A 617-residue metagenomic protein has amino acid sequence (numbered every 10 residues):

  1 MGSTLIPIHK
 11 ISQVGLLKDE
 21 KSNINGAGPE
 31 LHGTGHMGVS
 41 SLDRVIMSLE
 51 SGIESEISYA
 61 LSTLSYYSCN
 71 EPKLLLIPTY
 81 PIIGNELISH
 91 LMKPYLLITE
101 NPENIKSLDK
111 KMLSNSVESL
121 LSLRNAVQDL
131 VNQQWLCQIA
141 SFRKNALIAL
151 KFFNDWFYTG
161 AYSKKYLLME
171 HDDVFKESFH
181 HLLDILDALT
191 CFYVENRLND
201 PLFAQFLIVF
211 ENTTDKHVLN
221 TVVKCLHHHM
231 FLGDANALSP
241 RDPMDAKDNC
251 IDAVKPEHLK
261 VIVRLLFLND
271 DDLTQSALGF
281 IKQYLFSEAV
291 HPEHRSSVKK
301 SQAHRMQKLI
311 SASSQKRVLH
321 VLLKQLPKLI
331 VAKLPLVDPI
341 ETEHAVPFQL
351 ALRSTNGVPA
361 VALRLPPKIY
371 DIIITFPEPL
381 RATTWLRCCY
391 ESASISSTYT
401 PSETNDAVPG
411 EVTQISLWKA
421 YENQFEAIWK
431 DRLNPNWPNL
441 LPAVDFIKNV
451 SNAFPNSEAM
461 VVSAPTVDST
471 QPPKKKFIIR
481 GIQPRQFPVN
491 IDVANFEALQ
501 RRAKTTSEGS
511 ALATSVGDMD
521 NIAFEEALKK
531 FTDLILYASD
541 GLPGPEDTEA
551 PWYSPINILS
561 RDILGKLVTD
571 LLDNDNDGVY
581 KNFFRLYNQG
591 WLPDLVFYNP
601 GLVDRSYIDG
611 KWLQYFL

Functional and structural regions predicted by a protein language model:
M1-A27, T342-N356, L499-T506: Fungal intrinsically disordered, low-complexity polar regions
T4-L259, T274-Q275, Y284-K300: Elongated alpha-helical scaffolds that mediate protein-protein interactions in large eukaryotic proteins, primarily
S40, R44, Y59-T63, I82 (+23 more regions): Acidic, Ser/Thr-rich intrinsically disordered and amphipathic helical segments
R44-S48, G52-S55, S62-P72, S122-V131 (+2 more regions): Extended amphipathic alpha-helical scaffold segments
V222, S276-K282, Q302-V346, Y587-L617: Low-complexity, intrinsically disordered activation/interaction regions
E288, L319, L323-T384: Intrinsically disordered, low-complexity serine/threonine- and proline-rich regulatory segments
P359-L365, I369-P377, E391-L617: Positively charged interface segments
